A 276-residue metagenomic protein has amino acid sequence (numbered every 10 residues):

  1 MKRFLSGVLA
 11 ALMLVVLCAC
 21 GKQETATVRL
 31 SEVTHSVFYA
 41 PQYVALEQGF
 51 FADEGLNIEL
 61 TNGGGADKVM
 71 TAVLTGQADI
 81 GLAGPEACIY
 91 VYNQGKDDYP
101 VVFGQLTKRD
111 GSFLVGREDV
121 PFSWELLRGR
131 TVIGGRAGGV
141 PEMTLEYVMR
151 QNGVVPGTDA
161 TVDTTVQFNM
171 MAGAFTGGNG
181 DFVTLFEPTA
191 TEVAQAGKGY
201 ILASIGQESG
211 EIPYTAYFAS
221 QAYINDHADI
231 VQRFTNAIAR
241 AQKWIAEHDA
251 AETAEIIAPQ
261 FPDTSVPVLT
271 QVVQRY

Functional and structural regions predicted by a protein language model:
M1-T27: Short, low-complexity disordered leader/linker segments with a strong preference for bacterial N-terminal type II
E24-Q167, A174-G177, D181-P188, K198-I205 (+1 more regions): Short, glycine-/small- and polar/acidic-enriched structural segments that line small-molecule recognition paths
E54, V91, V193, D226-H227: Residues that scaffold the ATP/ADP-binding catalytic core of kinase and kinase-like folds
P85, M143, Y217-F218, A251-E255: A generic alpha-helix surface/boundary motif
L106-G116, A194-H227, V231, T235-I238 (+1 more regions): Periplasmic-binding protein-like
R130-G135, N179-G180, A222-I224, R240-A246: Second-shell loop/turn segments in exported
N225-Y276: Secondary-structure end/capping motifs
